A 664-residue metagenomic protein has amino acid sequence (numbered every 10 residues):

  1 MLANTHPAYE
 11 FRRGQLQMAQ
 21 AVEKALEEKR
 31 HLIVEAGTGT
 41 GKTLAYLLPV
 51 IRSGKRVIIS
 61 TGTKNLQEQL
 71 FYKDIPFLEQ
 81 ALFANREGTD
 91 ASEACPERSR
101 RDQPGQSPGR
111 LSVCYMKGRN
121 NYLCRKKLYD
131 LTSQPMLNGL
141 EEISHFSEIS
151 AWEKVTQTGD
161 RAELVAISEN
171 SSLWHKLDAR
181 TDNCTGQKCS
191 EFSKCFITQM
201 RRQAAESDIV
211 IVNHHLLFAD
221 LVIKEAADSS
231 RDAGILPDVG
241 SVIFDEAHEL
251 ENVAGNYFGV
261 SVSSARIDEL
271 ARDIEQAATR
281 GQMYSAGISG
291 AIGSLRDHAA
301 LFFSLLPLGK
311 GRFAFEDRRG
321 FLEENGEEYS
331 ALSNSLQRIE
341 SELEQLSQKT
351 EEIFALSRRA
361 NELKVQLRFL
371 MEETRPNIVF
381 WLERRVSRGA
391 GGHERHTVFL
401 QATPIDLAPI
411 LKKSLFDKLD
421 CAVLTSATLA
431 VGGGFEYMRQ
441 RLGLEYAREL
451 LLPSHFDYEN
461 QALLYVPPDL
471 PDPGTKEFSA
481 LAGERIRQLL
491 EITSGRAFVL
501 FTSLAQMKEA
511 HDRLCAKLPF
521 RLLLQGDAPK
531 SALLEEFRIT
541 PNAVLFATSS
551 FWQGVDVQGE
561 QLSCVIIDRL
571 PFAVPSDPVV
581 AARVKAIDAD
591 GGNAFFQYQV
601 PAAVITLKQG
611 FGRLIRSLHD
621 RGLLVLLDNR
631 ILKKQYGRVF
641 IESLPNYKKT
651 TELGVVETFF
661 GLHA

Functional and structural regions predicted by a protein language model:
M1-V34: Conserved pre-motif I regulatory segment
A3-T5, K55-V57, T61-D90, C95 (+10 more regions): A substrate-engagement module of RecA-like helicase motors
E23-K24, T43-R56, K73-E79: Walker A/P-loop NTP-binding motif
E28-Y46: Walker A/P-loop
R52, N65-E68, P76, T181-N183 (+3 more regions): Signature of the SF2 helicase/ATPase Hel1-core->accessory helical subdomain module
W174-V210, A219-R231, I339-L470, E477-E484 (+3 more regions): A contiguous, basic/glycine-rich beta-loop/short-helix subdomain that forms a polymer-engagement track
P467-E477, L522, D527-L632: Conserved RecA-like P-loop NTPase helicase motor core
T502-G526: Conserved helicase motor "Helicase C" RecA-like lobe of SF1/SF2 P-loop NTPases
